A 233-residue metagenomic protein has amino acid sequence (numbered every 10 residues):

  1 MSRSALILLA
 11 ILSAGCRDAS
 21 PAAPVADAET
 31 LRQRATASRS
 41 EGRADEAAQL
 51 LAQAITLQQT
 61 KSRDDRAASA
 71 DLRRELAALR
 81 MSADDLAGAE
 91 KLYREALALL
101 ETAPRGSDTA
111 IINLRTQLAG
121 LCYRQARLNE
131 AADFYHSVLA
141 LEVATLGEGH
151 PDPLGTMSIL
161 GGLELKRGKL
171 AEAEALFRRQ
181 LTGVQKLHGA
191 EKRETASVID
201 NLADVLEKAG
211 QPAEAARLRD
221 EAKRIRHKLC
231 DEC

Functional and structural regions predicted by a protein language model:
M1-C233: Intrinsic-disorder-linked linear interaction elements in eukaryotic regulatory proteins
